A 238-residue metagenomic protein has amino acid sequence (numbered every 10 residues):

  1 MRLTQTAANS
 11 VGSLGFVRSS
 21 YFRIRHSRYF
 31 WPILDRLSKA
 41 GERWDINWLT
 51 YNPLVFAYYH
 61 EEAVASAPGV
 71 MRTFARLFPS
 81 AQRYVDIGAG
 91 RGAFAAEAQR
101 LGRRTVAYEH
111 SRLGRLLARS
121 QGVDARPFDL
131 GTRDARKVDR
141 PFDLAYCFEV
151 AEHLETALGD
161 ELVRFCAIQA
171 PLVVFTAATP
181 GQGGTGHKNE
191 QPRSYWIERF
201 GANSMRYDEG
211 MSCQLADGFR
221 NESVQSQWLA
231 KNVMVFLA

Functional and structural regions predicted by a protein language model:
R2-F148, A157-Q169, P180-G183, N189-Y195 (+2 more regions): Conserved N-terminal segment of class I S-adenosyl-L-methionine
H153-L154: A short His-aromatic
P171-V174: Short glycine-centered segments of the SAM/dcSAM-binding site in methyltransferase folds
